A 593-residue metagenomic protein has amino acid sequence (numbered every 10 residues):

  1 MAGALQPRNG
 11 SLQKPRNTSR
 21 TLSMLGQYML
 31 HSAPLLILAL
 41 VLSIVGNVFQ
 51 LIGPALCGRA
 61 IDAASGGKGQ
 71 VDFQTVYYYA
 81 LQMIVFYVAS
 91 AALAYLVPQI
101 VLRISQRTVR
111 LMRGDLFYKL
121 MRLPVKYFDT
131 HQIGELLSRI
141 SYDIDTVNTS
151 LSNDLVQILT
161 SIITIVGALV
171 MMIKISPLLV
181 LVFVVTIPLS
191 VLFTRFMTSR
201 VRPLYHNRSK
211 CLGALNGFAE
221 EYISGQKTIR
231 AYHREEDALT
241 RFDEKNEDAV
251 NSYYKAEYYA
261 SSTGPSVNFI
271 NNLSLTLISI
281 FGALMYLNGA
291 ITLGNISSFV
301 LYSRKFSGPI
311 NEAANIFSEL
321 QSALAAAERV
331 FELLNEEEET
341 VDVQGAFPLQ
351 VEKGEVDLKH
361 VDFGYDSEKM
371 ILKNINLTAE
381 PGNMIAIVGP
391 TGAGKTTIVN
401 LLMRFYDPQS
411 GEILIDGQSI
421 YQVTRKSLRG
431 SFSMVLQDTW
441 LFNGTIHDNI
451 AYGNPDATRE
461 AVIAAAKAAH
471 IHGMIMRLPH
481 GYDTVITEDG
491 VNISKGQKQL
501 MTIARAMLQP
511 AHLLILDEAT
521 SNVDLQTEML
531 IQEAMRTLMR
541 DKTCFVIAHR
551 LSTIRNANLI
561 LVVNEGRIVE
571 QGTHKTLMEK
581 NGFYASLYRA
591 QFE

Functional and structural regions predicted by a protein language model:
G3-Q13, Q106, G114-S138, Y142-I144 (+6 more regions): Short intracellular "coupling" helices and adjacent cytoplasmic loop segments at the cytosolic face of multi-pass
R20-T21, M29, I61, V97 (+4 more regions): Juxtamembrane loop-to-helix connectors within ABC transporter transmembrane domains
G26, P34, V125-K126, I144-L151 (+7 more regions): An intracellular "coupling" helix at the cytosolic face of ABC transporter transmembrane type-1 domains
H31, L35-V48, F86, N153-N207 (+2 more regions): Transmembrane helices of ABC transporter permease
L36-L93, I173-L178, G289-L293: Transmembrane helix-loop-helix hairpins at lipid-water interfaces of multipass membrane proteins, especially the type-1
M83-S90, A94, I187-T194, A260-S274 (+2 more regions): Hydrophobic alpha-helical segments in the permease module
A231-R234, Y258, L275, F299 (+1 more regions): Cytosolic ends of transmembrane helices, especially the final helix of ABC transmembrane type-1 domains
N335, D342-V343, F347-E593: ABC-type nucleotide-binding domain
